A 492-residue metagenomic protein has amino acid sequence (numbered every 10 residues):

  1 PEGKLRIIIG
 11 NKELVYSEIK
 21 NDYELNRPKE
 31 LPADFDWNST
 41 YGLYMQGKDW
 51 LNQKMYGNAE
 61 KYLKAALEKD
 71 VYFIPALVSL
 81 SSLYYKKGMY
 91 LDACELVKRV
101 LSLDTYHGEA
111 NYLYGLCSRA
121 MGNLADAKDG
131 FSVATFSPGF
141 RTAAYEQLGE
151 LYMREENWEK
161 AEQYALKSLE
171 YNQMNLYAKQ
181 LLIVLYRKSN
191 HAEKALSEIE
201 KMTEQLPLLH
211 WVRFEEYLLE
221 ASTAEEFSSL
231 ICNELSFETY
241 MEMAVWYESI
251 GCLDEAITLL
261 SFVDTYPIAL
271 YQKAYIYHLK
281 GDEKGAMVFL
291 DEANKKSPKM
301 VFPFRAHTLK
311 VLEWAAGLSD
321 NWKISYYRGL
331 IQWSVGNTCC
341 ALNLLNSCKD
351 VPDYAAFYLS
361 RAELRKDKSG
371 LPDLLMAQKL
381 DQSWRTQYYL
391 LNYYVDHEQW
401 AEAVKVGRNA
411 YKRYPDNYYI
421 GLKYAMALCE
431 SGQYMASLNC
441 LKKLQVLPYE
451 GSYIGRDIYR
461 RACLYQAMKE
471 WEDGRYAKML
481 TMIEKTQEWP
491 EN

Functional and structural regions predicted by a protein language model:
P1-N38, H210-V212, L219, E283-E313 (+1 more regions): Long, contiguous interaction/recruitment modules in multidomain scaffold/adaptor proteins
Y23-G42, S228-S236, S261, V311-N321 (+2 more regions): TPR-adjacent "capping" and linker segments in tetratricopeptide-repeat scaffold/adaptor proteins
K48, S82, L116, E150 (+9 more regions): Residue-level recognition of tetratricopeptide repeat
N52, K86-K87, A120, R154 (+9 more regions): Register position in tetratricopeptide repeats
K69, S102-L103, F136-S137, Y171 (+10 more regions): Structural marker of alpha-solenoid helical repeat scaffolds
A76, A110, A144, A178 (+10 more regions): TPR alpha-solenoid repeat register
S79, L113, Q147, L181 (+9 more regions): Canonical tetratricopeptide repeat
